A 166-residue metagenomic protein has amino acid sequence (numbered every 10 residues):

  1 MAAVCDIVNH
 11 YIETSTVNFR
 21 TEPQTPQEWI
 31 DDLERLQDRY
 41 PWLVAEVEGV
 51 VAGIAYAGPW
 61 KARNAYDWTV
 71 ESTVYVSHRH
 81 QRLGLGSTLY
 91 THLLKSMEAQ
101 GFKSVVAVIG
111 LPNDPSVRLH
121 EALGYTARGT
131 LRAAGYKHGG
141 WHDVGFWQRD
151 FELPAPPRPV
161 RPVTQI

Functional and structural regions predicted by a protein language model:
M1-T21, P26-I30, P154-I166: A short, well-structured alpha-helix characteristic of acyl/acetyltransferase catalytic modules
T21-R79, Y90-T91, D150-E152: Acetyl-CoA-dependent GNAT
Y40, H142-F146: Short hydrophobic/aromatic beta-strand or adjacent loop that forms the aromatic wall/cage of a ligand/substrate-binding
Y56-P59, V106-I109, E121, T126-D143 (+1 more regions): Conserved catalytic-core motifs of GNAT/GCN5-like acyltransferases
S72, V105-A107, W147: A structural signal for short, well-ordered beta-strand segments
Q81, Y90-E98, E121, R132: A conserved short alpha-helix in the GNAT/GCN5 acetyltransferase fold that borders and helps form the acetyl-CoA
G84-G86, N113, G139: Conserved G/P- and acidic residue-centered "switch" motifs that form tight phosphate/ATP-binding loops in soluble
M97-I109, V117-L119: Conserved GNAT acetyl-CoA-binding A-motif
